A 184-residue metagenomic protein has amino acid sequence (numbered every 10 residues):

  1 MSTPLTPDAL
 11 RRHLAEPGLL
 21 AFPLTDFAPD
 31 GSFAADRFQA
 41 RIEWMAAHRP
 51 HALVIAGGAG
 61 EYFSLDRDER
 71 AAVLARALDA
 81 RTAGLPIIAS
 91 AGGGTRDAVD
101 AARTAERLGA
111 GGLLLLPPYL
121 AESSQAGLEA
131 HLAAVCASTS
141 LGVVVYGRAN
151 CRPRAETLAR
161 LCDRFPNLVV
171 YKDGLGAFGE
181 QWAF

Functional and structural regions predicted by a protein language model:
S2-P153, L158-R160, R164: Active-site beta->alpha loop and helix N-cap motifs at the rims of alpha/beta catalytic domains
R152-F184: Beta/alpha (TIM)-barrel catalytic core signal, keyed to glycine-rich beta->alpha loops juxtaposed to Asp/Glu that bind
